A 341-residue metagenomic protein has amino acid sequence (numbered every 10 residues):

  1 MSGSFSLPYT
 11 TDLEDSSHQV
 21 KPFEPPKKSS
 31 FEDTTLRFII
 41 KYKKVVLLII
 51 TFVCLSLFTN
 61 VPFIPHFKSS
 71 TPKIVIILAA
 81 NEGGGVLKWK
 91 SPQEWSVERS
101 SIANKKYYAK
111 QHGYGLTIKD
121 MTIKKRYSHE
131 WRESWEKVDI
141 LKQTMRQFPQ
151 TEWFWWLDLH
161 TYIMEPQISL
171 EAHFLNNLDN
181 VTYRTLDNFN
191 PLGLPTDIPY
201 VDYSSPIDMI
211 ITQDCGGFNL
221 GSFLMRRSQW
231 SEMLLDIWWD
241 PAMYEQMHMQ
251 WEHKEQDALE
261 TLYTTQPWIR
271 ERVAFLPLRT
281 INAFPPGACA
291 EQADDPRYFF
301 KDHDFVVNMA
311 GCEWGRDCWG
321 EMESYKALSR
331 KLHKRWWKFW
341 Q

Functional and structural regions predicted by a protein language model:
M1-I40: Short, low-complexity, Lys/Arg-enriched N-terminal segments of secretory-pathway carbohydrate enzymes
K28-Q150: N-terminal anchoring/stem segment of glycosyltransferases
T71-I74, H112-G115, Q150-W153, L159-H160 (+2 more regions): Loop/turn elements at helix/coil->beta-strand transitions in domains of secreted/extracellular proteins
A79-N81, K119-I123, L157-H160, T212-C215 (+1 more regions): Active-site-proximal beta-strand/loop segments in catalytic clefts of secreted hydrolases
L87-P92, M121, I168-L170, F223-L224 (+2 more regions): Short coil/turn segments at secondary-structure boundaries
E130-I211, C215-G217, S222-E232: GT-A fold catalytic core of metal-dependent nucleotide-sugar glycosyltransferases, centered on the diacidic
D139, G216-L220, L224-R330: Catalytic core and acceptor-binding pocket of nucleotide-sugar-dependent glycosyltransferases
W337-W340: Short, aromatic- and cysteine-enriched interfacial helices/patches that mediate contacts at lipid membranes
